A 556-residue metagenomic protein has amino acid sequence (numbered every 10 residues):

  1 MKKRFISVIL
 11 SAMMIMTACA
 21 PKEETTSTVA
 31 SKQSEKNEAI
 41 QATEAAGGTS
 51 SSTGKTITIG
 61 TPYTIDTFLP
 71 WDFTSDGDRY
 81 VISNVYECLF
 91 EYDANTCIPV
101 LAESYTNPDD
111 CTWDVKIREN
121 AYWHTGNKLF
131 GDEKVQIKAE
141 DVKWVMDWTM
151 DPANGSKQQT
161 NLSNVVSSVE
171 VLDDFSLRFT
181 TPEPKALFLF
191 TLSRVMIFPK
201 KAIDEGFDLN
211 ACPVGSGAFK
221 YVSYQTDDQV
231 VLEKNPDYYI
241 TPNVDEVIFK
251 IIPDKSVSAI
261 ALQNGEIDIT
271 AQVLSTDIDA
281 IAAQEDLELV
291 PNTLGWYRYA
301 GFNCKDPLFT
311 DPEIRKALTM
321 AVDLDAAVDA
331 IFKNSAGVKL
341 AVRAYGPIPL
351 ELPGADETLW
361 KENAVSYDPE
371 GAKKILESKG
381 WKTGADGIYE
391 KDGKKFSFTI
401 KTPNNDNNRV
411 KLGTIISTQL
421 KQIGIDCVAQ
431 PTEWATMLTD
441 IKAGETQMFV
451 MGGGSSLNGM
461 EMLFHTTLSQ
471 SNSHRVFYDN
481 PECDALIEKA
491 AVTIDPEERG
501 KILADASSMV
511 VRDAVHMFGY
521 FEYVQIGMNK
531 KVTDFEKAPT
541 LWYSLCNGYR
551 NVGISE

Functional and structural regions predicted by a protein language model:
M16-A18: C-terminal motif of bacterial Sec signal peptides marking the signal peptidase cleavage site
G60-D109, V214-G215: N-terminal lobe/hinge region of extracytoplasmic solute-binding protein
N95, T180, K185, F190-P242 (+3 more regions): Gly/Pro-rich hinge or "lid" segments in bacterial periplasmic/extracellular proteins
E103-A153, L308-T310: Aromatic- and charge-enriched surface segment that lines or borders ligand/interaction sites
T106, N154-K201: Surface-exposed binding/hinge segments that line and control ligand-binding clefts or catalytic entry sites
D204-F207, N235-A280, T414-S417, D426-E433: Ligand-site clamp/hinge motif
Q225, V322-T358, N408-S417, L438-E556: Detector for C-terminal structural segments
D237, A271-K373, D392, F398 (+2 more regions): Local pocket/hinge segments that shape ligand/substrate recognition
